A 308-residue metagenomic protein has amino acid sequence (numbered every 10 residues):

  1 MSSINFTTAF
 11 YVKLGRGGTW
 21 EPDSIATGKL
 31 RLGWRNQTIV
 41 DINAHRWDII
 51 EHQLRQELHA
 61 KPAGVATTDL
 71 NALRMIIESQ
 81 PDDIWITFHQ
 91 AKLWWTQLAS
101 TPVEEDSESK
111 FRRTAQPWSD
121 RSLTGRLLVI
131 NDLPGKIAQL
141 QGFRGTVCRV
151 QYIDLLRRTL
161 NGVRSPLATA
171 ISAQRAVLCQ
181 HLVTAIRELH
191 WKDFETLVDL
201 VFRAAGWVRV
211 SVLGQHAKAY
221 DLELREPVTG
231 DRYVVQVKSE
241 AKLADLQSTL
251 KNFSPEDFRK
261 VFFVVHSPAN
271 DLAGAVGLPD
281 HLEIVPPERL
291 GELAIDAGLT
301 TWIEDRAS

Functional and structural regions predicted by a protein language model:
M1-S308: Mixed-charge (Asp/Glu-Lys/Arg
